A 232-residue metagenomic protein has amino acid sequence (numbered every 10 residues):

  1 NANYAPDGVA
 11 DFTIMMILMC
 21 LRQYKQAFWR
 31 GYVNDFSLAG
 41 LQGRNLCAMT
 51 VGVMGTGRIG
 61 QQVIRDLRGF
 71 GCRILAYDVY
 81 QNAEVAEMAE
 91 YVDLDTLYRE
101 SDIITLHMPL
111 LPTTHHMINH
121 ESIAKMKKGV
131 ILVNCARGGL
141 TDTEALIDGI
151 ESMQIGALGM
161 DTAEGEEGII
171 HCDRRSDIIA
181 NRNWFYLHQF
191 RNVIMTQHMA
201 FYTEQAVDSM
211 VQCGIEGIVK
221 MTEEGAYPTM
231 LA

Functional and structural regions predicted by a protein language model:
N1-T50, Q62-R65: Phosphate-binding beta-alpha-beta segment of Rossmann-like dinucleotide-binding domains, i.e., the NAD(P)
A2, K127, A136: Active-site beta-alpha turn of Rossmann-fold NAD(P)-dependent dehydrogenases/reductases
Y4-F12, M16, R58, Y202-I218: Mid-domain beta-loop-alpha active-site segment that forms a flexible, acidic cofactor/metal-binding surface
G8-F12, V85-M88, E167-H171: Short, charged, surface-exposed secondary-structure boundary motifs
A39-K128: Rossmann-like dinucleotide/phosphate-binding beta-alpha-beta segment
Y80, P109, A136, A163 (+1 more regions): Anionic group-transfer/hydrolysis microenvironments
G129, G139-A232: Rossmann-like dinucleotide-binding domain for NAD(H)/NADP(H)
V133: Glycine-rich nucleotide-phosphate-binding loops and adjacent flexible coil segments
